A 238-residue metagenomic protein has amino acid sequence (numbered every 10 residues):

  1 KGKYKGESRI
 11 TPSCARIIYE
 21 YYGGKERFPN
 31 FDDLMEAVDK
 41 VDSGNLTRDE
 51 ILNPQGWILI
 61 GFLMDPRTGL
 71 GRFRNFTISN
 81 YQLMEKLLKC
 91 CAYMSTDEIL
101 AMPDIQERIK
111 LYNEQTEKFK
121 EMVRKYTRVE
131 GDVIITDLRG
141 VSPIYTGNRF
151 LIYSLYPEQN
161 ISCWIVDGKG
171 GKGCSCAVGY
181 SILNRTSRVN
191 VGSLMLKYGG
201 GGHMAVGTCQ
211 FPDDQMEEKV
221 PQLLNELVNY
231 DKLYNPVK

Functional and structural regions predicted by a protein language model:
K1-G71, Q106-E117, E121, T127-I134 (+1 more regions): Replace "Mg2+/Mn2+-dependent" with "divalent metal-dependent
P66-Q106: Long, charge-rich alpha-helical interaction segments
